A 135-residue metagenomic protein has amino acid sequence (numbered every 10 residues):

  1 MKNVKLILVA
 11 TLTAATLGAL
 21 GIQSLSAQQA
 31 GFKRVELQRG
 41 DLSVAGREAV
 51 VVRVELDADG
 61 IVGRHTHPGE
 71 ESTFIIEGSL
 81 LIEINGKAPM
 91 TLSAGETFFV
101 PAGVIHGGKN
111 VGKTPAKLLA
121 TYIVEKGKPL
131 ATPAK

Functional and structural regions predicted by a protein language model:
K2-V50, T91, F99, P129-K135: A short, N-terminal "cap"/entry segment at the start of jelly-roll beta-barrel domains of the cupin/DSBH fold
G46-R47, G60-F74: A short beta-loop-beta micro-motif enriched in histidine and acidic residues
L56-D57, G86-G103: Short acidic-glycine-tyrosine-enriched beta hairpin
I61-G63, L81, F98, A102-K109: Histidine-centered metal-chelating micro-motifs
R64, T73-I75, F99-V100, A120: Structural recognition of the beta-strand scaffold that forms the well-ordered cores of secreted hydrolase catalytic
H67-G86, E96: Glycine- and acidic-residue-biased ligand/ion/polar-headgroup-sensing regions
P89, G103-G127: Ligand-binding loop in jelly-roll beta-barrel domains
